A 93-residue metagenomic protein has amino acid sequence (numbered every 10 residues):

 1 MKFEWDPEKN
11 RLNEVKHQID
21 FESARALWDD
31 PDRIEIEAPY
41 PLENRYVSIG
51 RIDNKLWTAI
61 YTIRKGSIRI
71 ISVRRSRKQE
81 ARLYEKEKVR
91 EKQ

Functional and structural regions predicted by a protein language model:
M1-Q93: Ribonuclease/tRNase effector modules and their secretory precursors
